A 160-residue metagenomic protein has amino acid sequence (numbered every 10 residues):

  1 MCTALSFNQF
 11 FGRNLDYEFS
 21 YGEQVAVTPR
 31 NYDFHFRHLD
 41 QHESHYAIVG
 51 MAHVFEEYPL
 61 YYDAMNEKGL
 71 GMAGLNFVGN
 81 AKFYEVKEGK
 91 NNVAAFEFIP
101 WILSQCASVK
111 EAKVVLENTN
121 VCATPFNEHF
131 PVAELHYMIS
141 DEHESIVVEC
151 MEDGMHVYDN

Functional and structural regions predicted by a protein language model:
M1-K90, A123: A contiguous strand-loop segment
N14, A64, I102-Q105, N120 (+1 more regions): Residue-level preference for alpha-helix termini and adjacent loops
N14-D16, N76-F77, E117, E142 (+1 more regions): An acidic- and aromatic-residue-enriched active-site/binding cleft used to recognize and process polar
P29, F130-P131: Residue-level signal for alpha-helical context at structural boundaries
M65-E67, A94, V132: Short, solvent-exposed loop/turn segments at the edges of secondary structure
E88-C122: Alpha/propeptide regions of enzymes that mature by internal proteolysis
P125-H129: Surface-exposed patches in mature extracellular/periplasmic domains of secreted proteins
P131-N160: Extended amphipathic alpha-helical segments with heptad-repeat/coiled-coil character used for oligomerization, fusion
